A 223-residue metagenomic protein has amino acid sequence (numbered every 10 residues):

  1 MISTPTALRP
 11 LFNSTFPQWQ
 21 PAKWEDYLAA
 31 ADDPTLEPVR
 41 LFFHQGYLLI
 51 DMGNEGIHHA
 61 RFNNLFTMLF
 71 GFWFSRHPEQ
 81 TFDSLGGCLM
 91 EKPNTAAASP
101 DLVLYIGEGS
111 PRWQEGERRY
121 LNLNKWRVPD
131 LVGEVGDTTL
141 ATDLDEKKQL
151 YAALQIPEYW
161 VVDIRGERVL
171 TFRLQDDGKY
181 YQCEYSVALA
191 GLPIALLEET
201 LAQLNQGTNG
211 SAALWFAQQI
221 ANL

Functional and structural regions predicted by a protein language model:
M1-E158, V162-L223: Gly/Pro/Ser/Thr-rich low-complexity, intrinsically disordered segments predominantly at protein N-termini
